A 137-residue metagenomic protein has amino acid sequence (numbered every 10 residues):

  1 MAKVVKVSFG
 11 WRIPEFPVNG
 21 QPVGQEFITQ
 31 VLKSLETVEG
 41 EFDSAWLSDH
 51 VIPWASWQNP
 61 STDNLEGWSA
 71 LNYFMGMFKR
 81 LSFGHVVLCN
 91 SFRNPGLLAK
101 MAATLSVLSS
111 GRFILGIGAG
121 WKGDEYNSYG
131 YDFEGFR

Functional and structural regions predicted by a protein language model:
M1-M77: N-terminal beta1-alpha1-beta2 module of alpha/beta enzyme domains
A2, Y73-L81, T104-S110: Short, charge-rich binding segments
V5-E26, F92-R137: Flexible, glycine-rich active-site loops centered on histidine and acidic residues that chelate a metal or position
D43-D49, F83-H85, I114-G118: Short beta-strand segments at enzyme active-site cores
Q58-L65, L88-R93, D132: Glycine-rich "substrate-gating" loop/helix at the edge of Rossmann-like oxidoreductase active sites
N64, M77, L88, K122-Y129: Glycine-rich, flexible loop/turn motifs
N72, G76, S82-N94: Structural motif corresponding to the early beta-alpha repeats
